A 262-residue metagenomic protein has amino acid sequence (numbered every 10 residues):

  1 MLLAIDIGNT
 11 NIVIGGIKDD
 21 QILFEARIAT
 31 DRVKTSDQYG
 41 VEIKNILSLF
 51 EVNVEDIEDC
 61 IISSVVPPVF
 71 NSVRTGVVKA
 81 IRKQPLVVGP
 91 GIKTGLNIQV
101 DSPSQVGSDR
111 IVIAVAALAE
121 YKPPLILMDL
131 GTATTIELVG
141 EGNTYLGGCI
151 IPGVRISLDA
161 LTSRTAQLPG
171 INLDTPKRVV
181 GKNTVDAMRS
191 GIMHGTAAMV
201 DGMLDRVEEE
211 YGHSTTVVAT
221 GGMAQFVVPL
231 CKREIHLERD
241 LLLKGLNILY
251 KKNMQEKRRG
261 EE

Functional and structural regions predicted by a protein language model:
L2-A4, T30, S157-E262: ATP-binding/phosphotransfer module of carbohydrate and carboxylate kinases, centering on a glycine-rich
L2-D6, I61, L125-D129, V218: Short glycine-aspartate micro-motif
L2-N45, G142-P169, D174-T175: Short glycine-rich, Thr/Ser-proximal phosphate-binding strand/loop in the N-terminal lobe of ATP-dependent enzymes
I14, I62, G131, L161 (+1 more regions): Residue-level signal for inorganic ion chemistry
I43-D59, A80, M203-T215: Phosphate/pyrophosphate-binding loops at sites that engage ATP/ADP/AMP, CoA/4′-phosphopantetheine, polyphosphate
E55-V65, Q84-L86, G212-G222: Short glycine-rich phosphate-binding loop at a beta-alpha junction
P67-S72, G76-K79: N-terminal/domain-start alpha-helical segments
T75, K83-L86, I92, L96-R164 (+3 more regions): Phosphate-binding/catalytic loop of phosphoryl-transfer enzymes
